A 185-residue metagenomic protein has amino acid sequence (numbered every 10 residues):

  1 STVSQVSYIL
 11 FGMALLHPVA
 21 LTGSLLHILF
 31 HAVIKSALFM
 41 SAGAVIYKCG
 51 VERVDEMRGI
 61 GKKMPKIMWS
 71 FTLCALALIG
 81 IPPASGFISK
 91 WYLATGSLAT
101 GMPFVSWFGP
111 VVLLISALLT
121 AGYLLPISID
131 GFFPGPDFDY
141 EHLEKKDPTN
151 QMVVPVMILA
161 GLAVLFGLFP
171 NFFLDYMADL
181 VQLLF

Functional and structural regions predicted by a protein language model:
S1-H142: Functional transmembrane alpha-helices
G61-M68, A117, L124-F185: Cytoplasmic/organellar membrane-interface segments at the starts of transmembrane helices in multi-pass inner-membrane
